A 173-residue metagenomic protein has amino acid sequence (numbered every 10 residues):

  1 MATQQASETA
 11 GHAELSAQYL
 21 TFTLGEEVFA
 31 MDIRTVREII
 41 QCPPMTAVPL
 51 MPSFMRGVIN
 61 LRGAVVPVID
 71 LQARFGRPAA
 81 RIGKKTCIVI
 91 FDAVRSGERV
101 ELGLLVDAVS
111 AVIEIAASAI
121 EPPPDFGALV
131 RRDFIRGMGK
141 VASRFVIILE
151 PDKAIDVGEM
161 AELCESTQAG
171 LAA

Functional and structural regions predicted by a protein language model:
M1-A173: An acidic, low-aromatic, low-complexity terminal/linker signal
